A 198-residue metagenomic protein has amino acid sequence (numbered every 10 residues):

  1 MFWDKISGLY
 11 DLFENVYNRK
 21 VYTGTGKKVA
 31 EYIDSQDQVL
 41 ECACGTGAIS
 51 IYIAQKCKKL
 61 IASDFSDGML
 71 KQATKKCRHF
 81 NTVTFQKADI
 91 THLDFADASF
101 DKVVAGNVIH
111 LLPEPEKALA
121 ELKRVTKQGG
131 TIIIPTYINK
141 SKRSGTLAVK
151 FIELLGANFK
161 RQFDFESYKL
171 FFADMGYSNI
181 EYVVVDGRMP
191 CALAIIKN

Functional and structural regions predicted by a protein language model:
M1-D34, A48, Q72, K76 (+4 more regions): Conserved class I S-adenosyl-L-methionine
F13-V16, I133-A192: C-terminal alpha-helical "lid/dimerization" subdomain adjacent to the S-adenosyl-L-methionine
D37, G130: Glycine-centered, small-residue-biased loops immediately flanking beta-strands in adenine/cofactor-binding cores
L40-H92: Class I SAM-dependent methyltransferase SAM/SAH-binding core
T91-V103: A short acidic, Gly/Pro-enriched loop at the edge of an enzyme's catalytic core that lines a small-molecule cofactor
K102-E114: A short SAM/SAH-binding and catalytic strip from SAM-dependent methyltransferases
E116-Q128: A short glycine-rich, Lys/Arg-flanked "PGG" loop and its adjoining helix->strand segment in the class I
A194-N198: C-terminal lobe and adjacent flexible extensions of AdoMet/dcAdoMet transferase-like proteins
